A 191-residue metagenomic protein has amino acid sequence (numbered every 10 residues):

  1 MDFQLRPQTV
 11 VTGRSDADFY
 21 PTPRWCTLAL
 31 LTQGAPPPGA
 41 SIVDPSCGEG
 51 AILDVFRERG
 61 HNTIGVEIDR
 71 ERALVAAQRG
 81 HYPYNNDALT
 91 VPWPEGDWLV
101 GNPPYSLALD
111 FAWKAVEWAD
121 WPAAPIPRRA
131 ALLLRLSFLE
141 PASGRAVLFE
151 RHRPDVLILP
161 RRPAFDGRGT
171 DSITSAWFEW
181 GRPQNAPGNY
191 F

Functional and structural regions predicted by a protein language model:
M1-F191: Class I S-adenosyl-L-methionine-dependent methyltransferase catalytic core
